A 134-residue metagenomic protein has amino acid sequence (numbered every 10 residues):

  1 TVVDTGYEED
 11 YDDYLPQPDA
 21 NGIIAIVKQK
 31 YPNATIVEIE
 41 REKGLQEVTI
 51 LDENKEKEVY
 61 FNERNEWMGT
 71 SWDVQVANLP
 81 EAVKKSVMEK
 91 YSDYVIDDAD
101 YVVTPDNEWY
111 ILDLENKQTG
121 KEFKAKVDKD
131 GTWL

Functional and structural regions predicted by a protein language model:
T1-K30, V37, L134: Sec-dependent signal peptide cleavage junction
V2-D4, M88, S92-D93, D97-P105 (+3 more regions): Flexible "stalk/tail and boundary" regions
D13, Q46-E47, D98-Y101: Short, recurring structural edge motifs at helix starts
D13-P16, V76, V102-V103: Tandem-repeat/low-complexity and Cys-motif detector
D19-L45, E66-S71, E81: Extracytoplasmic/periplasm-facing segments of secreted or lipoprotein envelope proteins
T35-V59, P105-A125: Exposed beta-strand-loop-beta-strand "reactive/processing" segments of non-cytosolic proteins
K57-M68, K121-L134: A short, surface-exposed beta-strand/turn
N65-D98: Long, charged/polar, surface-exposed segments that mediate recognition or autoinhibition
